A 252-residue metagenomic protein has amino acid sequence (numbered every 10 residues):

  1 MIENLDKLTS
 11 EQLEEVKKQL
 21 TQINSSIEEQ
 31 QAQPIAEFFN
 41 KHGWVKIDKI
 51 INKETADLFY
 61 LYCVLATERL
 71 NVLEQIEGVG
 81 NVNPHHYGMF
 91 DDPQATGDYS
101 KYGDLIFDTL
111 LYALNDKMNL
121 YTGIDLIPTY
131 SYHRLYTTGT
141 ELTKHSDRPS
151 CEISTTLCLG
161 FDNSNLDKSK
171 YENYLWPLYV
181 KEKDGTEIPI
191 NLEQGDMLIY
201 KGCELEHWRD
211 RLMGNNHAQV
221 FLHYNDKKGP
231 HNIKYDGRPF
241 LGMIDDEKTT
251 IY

Functional and structural regions predicted by a protein language model:
I2-Y121: Non-heme Fe(II)/2-oxoglutarate
Q19, G43-W44, T55-L58, F161 (+3 more regions): N-terminal secretory signal sequences
S26-I27, Q31-I47, D125, Y132 (+4 more regions): Catalytic phosphate/metal-binding cores of nucleic-acid and nucleotide-processing enzymes, i.e., regions that mediate
K46-K49, I127-T129, I199-Y200, F221: A structural signal for short, well-ordered beta-strand segments and their strand-loop junctions that often border
M89-A95, Y99-S100, T109-E172: Conserved double-stranded beta-helix
T138-E204, W208, N216-V220, D226-F240: Catalytic core of non-heme Fe(II) oxygenases with the double-stranded beta-helix
Y235-Y252: Acidic/histidine-enriched, glycine/proline-rich intrinsically disordered or flexible terminal extensions
